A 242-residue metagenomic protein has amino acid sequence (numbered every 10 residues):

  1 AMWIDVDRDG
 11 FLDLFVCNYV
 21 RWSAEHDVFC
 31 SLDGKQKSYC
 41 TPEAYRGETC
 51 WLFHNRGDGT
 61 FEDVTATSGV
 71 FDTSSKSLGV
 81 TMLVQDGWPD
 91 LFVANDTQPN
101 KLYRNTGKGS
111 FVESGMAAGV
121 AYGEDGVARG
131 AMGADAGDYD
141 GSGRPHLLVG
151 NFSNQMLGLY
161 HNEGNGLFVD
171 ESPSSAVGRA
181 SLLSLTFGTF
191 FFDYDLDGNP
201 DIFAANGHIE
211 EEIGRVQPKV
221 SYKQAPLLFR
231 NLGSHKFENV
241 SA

Functional and structural regions predicted by a protein language model:
A1-A242: Acidic, glycine/proline-rich Ca2+-coordinating loop motifs
